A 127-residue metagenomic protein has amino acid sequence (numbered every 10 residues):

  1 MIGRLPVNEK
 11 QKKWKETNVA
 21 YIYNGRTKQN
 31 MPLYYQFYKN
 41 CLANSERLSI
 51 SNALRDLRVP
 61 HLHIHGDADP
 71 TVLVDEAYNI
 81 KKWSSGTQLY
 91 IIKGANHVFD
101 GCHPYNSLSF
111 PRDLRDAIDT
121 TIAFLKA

Functional and structural regions predicted by a protein language model:
M1-G3, L73-D75, G101: Short glycine-/acidic-enriched loop or helix-start segments at secondary-structure transitions that form or flank
M1-Q36: Hydrolase active-site cap/lid region
L33-L54, V59: Active-site nucleophile elbow and catalytic-triad environment of alpha/beta-hydrolase enzymes
D56-R58, L62-H65, D69: Short beta-strand/loop motif that positions the catalytic acidic residue of the alpha/beta-hydrolase fold
V59, V72-W83, P104: Short alpha-helix in the alpha/beta-hydrolase fold that links the catalytic acid
A68-V72, H97: Acidic catalytic loop of the alpha/beta-hydrolase fold
L89-I91: Conserved beta-strand scaffold positions in the cores of enzyme catalytic domains, especially in NTP/NDP-utilizing
A95-A127: Catalytic active-site module of serine/aspartate enzymes centered on a nucleophile-bearing elbow/loop
